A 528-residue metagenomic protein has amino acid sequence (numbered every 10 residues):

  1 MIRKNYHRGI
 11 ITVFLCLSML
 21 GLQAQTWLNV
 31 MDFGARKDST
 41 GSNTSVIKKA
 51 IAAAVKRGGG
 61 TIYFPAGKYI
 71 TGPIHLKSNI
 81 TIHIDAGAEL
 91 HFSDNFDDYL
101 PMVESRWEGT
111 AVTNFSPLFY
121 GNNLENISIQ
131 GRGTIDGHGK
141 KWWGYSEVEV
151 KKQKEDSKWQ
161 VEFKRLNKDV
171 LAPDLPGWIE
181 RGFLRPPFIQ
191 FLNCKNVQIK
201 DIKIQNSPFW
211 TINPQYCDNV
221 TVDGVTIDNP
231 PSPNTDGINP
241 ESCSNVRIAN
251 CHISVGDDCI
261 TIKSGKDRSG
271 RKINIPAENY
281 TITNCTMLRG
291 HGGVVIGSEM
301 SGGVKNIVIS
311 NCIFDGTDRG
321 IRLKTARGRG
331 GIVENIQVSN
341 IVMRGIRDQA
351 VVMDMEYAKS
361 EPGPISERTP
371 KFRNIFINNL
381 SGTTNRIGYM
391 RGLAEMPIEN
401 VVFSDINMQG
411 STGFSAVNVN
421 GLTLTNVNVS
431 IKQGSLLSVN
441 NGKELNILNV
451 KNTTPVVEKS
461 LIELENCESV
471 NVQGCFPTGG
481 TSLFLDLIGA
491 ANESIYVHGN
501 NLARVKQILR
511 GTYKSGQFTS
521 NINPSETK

Functional and structural regions predicted by a protein language model:
I2-V13: Bacterial N-terminal signal peptides that target proteins for export
F14-S18, Q23-K528: Extracellular/periplasmic carbohydrate-active domains that bind, remodel, or depolymerize complex polysaccharides
